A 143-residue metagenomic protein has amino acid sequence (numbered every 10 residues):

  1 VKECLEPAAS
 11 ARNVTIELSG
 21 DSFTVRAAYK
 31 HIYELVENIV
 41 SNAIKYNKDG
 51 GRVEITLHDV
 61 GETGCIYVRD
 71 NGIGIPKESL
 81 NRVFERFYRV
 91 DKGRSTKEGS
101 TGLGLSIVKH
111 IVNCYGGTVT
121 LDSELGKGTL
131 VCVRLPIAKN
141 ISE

Functional and structural regions predicted by a protein language model:
P7, I73-G74: Glycine-rich G1-box
G20, T24-H31: Conserved micro-motifs of the catalytic ATP-binding
A43-I44: Short helix-loop "hinge" at the ATP-lid/N-box region of the Bergerat-fold HATPase_c
G50-E62: Short beta-strand/loop element within the Bergerat-fold HATPase_c
D70: Acidic ATP/Mg2+-coordinating residue in the GHKL
I75-R89, K109: Short conserved segment of the HATPase_c
G116-G117: Conserved glycine-rich
